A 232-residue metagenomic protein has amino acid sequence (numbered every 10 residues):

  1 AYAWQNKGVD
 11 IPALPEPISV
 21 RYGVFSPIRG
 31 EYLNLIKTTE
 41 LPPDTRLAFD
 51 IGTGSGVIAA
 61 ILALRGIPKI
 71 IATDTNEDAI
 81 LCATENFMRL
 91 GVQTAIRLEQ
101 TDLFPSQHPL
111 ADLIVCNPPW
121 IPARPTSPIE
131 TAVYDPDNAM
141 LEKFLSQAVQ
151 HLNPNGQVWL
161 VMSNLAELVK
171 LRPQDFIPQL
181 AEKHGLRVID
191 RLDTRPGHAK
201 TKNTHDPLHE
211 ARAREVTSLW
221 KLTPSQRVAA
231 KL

Functional and structural regions predicted by a protein language model:
A1-L47, I51-V57, R212-R214: SAM-dependent Rossmann-like transferase core, predominantly class I methyltransferases with a strong bias toward
S19, R97-E99, I189: General small-molecule cofactor/ligand-binding pocket signal
R29-C116, P122-T126: Conserved SAM/SAH cofactor-binding pocket of Class I
W120-I121, N138, S163-L168: Short "lid" loop at the C-terminus of a central beta-strand within the Rossmann-like core of SAM-dependent
I129-P154: Glycine-rich S-adenosyl-L-methionine
G156-M162: Conserved beta-strand signature within the Rossmann-like core of class I S-adenosyl-L-methionine
A166-I177: Conserved class I S-adenosyl-L-methionine
I177-R227: Class I S-adenosyl-L-methionine
